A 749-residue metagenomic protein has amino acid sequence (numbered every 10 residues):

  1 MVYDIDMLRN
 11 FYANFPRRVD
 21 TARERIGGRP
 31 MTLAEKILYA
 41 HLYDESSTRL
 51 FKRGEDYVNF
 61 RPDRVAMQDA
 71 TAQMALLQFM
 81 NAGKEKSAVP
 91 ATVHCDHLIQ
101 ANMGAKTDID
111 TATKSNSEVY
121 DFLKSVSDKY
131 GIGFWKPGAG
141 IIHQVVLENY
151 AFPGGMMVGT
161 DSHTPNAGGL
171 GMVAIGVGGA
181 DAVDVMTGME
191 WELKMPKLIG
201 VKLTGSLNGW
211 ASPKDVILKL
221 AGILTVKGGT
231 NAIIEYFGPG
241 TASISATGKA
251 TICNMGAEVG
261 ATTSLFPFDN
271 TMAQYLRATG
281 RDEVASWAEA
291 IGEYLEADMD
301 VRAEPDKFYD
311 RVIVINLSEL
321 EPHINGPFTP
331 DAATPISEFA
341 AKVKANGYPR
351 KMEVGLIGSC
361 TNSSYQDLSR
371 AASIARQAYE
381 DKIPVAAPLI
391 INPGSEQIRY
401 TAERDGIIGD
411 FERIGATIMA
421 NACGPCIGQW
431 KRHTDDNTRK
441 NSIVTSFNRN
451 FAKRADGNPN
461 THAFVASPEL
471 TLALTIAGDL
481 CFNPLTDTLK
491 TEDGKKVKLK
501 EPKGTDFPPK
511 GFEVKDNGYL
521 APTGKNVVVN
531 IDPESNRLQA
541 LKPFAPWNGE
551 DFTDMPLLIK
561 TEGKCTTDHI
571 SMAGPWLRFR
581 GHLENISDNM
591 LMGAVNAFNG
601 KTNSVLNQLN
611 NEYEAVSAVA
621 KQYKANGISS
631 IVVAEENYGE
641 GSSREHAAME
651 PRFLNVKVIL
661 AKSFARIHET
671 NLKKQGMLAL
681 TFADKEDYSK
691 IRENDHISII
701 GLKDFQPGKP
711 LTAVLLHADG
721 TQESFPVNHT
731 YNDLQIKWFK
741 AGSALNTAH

Functional and structural regions predicted by a protein language model:
Y3-D4, D69, F152-S286, I383 (+3 more regions): Mobile "lid/hinge" segments at catalytic clefts and subdomain interfaces of large enzymes
L8-F11, F15-P196, R580-V632, N637-G639: Long, structured ligand/cofactor-binding scaffold of large enzymes
D110-K114, V119, K124-V158, E235-G238 (+9 more regions): Accessory "access/gating" subregions that flank catalytic or transport cores
E192, Y400-D410, R666-T681: Active-site-proximal loop->helix
F237-A242, A625-F664: Extracellular/luminal Protease-associated
P468, E501-K503, P508-A618: Long, charge-dense accessory insertions within large macromolecular proteins
L489-D506, H668-W738, L745-A748: Acidic, glycine-rich flexible loop/linker segments
